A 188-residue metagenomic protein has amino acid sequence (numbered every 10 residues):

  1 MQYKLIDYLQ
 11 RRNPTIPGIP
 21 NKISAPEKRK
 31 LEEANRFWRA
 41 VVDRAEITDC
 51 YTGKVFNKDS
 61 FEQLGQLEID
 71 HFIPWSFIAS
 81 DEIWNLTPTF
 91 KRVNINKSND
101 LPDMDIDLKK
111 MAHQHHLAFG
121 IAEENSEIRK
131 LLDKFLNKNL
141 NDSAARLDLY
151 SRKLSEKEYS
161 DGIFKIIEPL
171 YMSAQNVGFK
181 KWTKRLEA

Functional and structural regions predicted by a protein language model:
M1-G53: Short, charged surface segments at domain edges that flank catalytic/cofactor-binding sites
M1-I6, I78, N125-R129: Short intrinsically disordered, low-complexity coil segments enriched in acidic
W38-V42, K110-H115, I167-A174: Generic hydrophobic, helix-prone segments enriched in Leu/Val/Ile
G53-P88, K97-H113: Histidine-centered nuclease catalytic patch
V93-K157: C-terminal hydrophobic structural anchor segments that stabilize assembly/packing rather than catalytic chemistry
L136-A188: C-terminal, charged low-complexity interaction regions
